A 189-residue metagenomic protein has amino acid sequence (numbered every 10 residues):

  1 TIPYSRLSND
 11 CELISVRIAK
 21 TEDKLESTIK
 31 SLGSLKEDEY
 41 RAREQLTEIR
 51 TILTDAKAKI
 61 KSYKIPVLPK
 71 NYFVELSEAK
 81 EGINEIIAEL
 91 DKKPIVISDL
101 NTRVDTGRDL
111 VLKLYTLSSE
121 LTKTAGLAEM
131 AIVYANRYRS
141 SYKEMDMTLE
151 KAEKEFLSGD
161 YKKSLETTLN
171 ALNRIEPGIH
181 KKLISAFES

Functional and structural regions predicted by a protein language model:
T1-S189: Long, charged/polar, soluble alpha-helical segments
